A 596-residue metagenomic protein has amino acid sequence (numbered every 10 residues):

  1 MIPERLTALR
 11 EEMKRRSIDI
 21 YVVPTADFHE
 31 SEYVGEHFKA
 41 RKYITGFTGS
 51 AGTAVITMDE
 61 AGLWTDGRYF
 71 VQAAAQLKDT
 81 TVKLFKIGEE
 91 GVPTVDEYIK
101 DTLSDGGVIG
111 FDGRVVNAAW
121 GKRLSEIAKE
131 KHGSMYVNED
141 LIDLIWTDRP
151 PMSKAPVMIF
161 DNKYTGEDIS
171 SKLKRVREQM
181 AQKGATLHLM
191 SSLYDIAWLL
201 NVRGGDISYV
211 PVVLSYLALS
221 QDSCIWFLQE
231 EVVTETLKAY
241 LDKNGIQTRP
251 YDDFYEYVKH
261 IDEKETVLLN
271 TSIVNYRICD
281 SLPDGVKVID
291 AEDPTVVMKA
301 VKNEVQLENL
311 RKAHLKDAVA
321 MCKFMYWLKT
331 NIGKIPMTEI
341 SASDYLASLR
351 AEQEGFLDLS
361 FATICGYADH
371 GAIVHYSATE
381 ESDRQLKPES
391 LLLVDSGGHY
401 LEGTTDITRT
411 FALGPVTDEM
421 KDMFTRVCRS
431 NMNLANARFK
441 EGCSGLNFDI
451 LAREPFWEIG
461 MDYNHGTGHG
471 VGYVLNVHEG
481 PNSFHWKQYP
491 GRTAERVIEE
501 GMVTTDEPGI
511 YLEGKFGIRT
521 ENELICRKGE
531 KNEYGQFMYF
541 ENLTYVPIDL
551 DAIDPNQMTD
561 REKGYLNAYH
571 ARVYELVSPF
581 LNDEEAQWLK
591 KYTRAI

Functional and structural regions predicted by a protein language model:
M1-I596: Active-site neighborhoods and metal-handling regions in enzymes and metal-associated proteins
